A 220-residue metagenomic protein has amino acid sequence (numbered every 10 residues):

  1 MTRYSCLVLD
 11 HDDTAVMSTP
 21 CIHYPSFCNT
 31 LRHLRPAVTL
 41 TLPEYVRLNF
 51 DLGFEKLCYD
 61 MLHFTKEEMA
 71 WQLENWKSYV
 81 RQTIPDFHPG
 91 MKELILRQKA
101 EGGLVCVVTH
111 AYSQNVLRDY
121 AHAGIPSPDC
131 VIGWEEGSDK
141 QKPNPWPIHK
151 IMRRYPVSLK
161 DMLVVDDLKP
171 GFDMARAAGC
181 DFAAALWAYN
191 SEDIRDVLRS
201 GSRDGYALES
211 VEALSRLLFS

Functional and structural regions predicted by a protein language model:
M1-R3, S113, L117-S220: Asp-based, Mg2+/Mn2+-dependent phosphohydrolase catalytic module
T2-E93, R97-E101, Q114: N-terminal helical cap/lid subdomain that shapes the substrate entry/recognition surface in HAD-like hydrolases
S5-L7, V105, M162: Generic beta-sheet signal
V38-L40, K66, V105, S127 (+1 more regions): Residue-level detector of short coil/turn "hinge" positions at structural boundaries
P43, Q82-T83, L104-V105, E136-G137 (+1 more regions): A generic structural signal for short
G102-G103, C180: A short helix->loop->beta-strand "cap" motif at the edges of active sites that frequently abuts
T109-A111: Conserved phosphate-coupling serine/threonine residues in phosphotransfer and NTP-handling enzymes
